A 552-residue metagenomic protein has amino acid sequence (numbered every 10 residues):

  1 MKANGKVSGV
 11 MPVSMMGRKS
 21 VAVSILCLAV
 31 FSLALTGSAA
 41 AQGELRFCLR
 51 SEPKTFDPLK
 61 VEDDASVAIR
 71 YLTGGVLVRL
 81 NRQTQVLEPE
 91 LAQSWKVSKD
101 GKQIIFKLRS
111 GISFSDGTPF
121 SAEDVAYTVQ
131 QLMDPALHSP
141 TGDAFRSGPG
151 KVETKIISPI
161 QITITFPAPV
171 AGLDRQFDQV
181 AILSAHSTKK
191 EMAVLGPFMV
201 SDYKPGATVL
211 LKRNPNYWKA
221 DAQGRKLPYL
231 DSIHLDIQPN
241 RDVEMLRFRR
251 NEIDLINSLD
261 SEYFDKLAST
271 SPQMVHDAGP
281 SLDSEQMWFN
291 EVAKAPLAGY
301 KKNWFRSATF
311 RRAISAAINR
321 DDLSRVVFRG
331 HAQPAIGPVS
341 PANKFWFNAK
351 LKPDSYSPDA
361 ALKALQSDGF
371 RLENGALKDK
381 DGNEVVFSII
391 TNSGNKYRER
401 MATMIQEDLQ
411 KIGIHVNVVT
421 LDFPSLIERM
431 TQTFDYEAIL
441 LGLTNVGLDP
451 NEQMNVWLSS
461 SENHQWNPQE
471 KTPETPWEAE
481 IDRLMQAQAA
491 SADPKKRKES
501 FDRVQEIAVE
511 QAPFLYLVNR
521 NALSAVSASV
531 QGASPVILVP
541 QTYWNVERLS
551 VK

Functional and structural regions predicted by a protein language model:
K2-L26: Bacterial N-terminal signal peptides that target proteins for export
S24-A34: Bacterial N-terminal signal peptides
L35-A41: Sec/Tat signal peptide C-region and signal peptidase I cleavage site
C48-K99, Q130: N-terminal lobe/hinge region of extracytoplasmic solute-binding protein
S51-A68, E90-Q93, T118, P140-D143 (+6 more regions): A structural "hinge/loop" feature
R79, Q83, R109-P140, T154-K155 (+5 more regions): Extracytoplasmic/periplasmic ligand-capture domains
K107, T141-S187, D202-K204: Surface-exposed binding/hinge segments that line and control ligand-binding clefts or catalytic entry sites
N417, N519, S527-K552: Tryptophan-rich aromatic "cage" segments
